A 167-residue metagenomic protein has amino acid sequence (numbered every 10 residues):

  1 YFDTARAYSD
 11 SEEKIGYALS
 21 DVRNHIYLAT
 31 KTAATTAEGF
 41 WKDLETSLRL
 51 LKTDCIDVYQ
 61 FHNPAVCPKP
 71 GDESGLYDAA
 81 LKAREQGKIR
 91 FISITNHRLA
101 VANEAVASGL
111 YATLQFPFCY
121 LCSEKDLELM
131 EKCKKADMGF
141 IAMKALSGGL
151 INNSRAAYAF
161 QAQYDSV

Functional and structural regions predicted by a protein language model:
Y1-I26: N-terminal binding-site loop/beta-alpha segment at the start of enzyme catalytic domains that lines or forms
F2, I56, I92: Glycine-centered flexible beta-alpha turn that most often forms the glycine-rich phosphate-binding loop
R6, D10, T32-T35, N96-A100: Short beta->alpha linker loops
I15-N24, E45-D54, A105-G109, M130-A136: Acidic (Asp/Glu)-rich catalytic clusters
H25-T36, V58-P64: A short, structured active-site edge motif that brings together acidic residues
T36-K42: Glycine-rich anion/phosphate-binding loops
L48-P68: Active-site groove signature of glycoside hydrolases
N63-V167: Beta/alpha (TIM)-barrel catalytic core signal, keyed to glycine-rich beta->alpha loops juxtaposed to Asp/Glu that bind
